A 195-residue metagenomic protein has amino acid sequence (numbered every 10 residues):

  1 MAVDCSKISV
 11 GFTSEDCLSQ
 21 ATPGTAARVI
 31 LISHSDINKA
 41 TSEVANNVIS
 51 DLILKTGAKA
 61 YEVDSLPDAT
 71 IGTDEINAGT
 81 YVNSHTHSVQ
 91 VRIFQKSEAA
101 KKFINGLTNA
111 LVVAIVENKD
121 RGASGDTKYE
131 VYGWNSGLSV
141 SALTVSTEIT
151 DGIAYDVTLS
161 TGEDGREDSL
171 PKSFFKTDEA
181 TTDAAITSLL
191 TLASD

Functional and structural regions predicted by a protein language model:
A2-Q90, S136-T150: Solvent-exposed edge beta-strands and adjacent loop segments that serve as assembly or binding interfaces
L52, N109, T187-L190: Intrinsic-disorder/low-complexity peptide segments enriched for small residues
A60, K128-V131, A154: Intrinsically disordered, low-complexity N-terminal regions enriched in serine/proline/glycine with scattered basic
D68-S136, D164-T177, L192-S194: Extracellular/virion structural assembly segments
W134-D195: Mixed-charge, glycine-accented linear interaction segment located at domain edges/termini
